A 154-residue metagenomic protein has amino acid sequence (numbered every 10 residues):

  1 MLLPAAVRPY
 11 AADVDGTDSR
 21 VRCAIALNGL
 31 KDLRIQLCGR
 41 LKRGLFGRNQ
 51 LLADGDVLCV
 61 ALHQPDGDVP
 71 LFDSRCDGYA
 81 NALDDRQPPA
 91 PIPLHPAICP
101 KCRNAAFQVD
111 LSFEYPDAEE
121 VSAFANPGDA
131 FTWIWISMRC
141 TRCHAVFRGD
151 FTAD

Functional and structural regions predicted by a protein language model:
M1-A6, T17-L52, G67-Q87, P93-A130: Short recognition patches in nucleic-acid-associated and regulatory proteins
A12: A short, highly charged nucleic-acid-interacting micro-segment common to nuclease and nuclease-linked defense proteins
R43, L51-G67, W135-A145: Cysteine-rich micro-motifs
S122-D154: Acidic, proline/glycine-rich low-complexity IDRs
